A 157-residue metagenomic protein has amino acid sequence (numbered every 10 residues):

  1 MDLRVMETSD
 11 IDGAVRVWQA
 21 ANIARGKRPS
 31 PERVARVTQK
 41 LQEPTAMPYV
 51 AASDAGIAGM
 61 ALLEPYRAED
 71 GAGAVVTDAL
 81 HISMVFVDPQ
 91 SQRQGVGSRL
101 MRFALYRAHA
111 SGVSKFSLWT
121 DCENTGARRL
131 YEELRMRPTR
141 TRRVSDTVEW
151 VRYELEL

Functional and structural regions predicted by a protein language model:
M1-D2: Extreme N-terminal starter segment of soluble prokaryotic enzymes
V5-Q90, M101-F103, R107, E156-L157: Acetyl-CoA-dependent GNAT
Q92, L118-A127, V144-E149: Conserved beta-strand-loop-alpha-helix junction that forms the acyl-donor binding cleft
G95-G97: Conserved G/P- and acidic residue-centered "switch" motifs that form tight phosphate/ATP-binding loops in soluble
A108-W119: Conserved GNAT acetyl-CoA-binding A-motif
Y131-T141: Conserved acetyl-CoA-binding loop of GNAT-fold acetyltransferases
V148-L157: Terminal substrate-recognition subdomain of acyl/acetyltransferases
